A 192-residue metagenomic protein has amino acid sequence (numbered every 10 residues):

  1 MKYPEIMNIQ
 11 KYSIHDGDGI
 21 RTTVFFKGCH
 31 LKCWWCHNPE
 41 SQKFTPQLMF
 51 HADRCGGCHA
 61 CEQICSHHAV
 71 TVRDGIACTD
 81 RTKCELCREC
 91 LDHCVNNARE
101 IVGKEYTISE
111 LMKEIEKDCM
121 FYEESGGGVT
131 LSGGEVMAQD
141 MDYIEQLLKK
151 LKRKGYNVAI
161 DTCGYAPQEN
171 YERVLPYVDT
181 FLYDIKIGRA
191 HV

Functional and structural regions predicted by a protein language model:
M1-C58, E62, H67, T71-V72: Flexible, acidic/Gly-rich N-terminal and inter-domain linker regions that tether and position cofactor-handling modules
V24, C33, E135, I160 (+1 more regions): Conserved, mostly hydrophobic/aromatic
K43-P176: Conserved Radical SAM active-site core
L175-G188: Non-cysteine beta-strand/loop elements that form the S-adenosyl-L-methionine
A190-V192: Conserved small/polar residues in nucleotide/adenosyl-binding loops
